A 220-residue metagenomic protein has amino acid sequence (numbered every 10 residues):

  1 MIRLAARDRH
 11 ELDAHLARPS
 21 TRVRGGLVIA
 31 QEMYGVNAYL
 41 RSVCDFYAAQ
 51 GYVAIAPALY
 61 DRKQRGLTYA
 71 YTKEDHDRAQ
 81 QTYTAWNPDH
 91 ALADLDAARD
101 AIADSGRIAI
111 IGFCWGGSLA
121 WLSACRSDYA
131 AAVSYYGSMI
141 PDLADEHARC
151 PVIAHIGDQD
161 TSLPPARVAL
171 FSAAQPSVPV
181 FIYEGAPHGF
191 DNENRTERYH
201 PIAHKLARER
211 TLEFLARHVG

Functional and structural regions predicted by a protein language model:
M1-G220: N-terminal cap/leader regions of alpha/beta-hydrolase-fold enzymes, predominantly small-molecule hydrolases
